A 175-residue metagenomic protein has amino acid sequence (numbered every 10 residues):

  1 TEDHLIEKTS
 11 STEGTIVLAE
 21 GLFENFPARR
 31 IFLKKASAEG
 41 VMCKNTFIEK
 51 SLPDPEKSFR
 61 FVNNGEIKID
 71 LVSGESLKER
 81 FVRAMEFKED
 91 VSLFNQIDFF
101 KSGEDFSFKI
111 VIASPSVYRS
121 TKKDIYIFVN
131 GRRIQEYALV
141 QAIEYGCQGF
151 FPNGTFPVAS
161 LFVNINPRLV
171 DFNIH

Functional and structural regions predicted by a protein language model:
T1-H175: N-terminal phosphate-binding caps/lids of nucleotide- and nucleic-acid-binding domains
